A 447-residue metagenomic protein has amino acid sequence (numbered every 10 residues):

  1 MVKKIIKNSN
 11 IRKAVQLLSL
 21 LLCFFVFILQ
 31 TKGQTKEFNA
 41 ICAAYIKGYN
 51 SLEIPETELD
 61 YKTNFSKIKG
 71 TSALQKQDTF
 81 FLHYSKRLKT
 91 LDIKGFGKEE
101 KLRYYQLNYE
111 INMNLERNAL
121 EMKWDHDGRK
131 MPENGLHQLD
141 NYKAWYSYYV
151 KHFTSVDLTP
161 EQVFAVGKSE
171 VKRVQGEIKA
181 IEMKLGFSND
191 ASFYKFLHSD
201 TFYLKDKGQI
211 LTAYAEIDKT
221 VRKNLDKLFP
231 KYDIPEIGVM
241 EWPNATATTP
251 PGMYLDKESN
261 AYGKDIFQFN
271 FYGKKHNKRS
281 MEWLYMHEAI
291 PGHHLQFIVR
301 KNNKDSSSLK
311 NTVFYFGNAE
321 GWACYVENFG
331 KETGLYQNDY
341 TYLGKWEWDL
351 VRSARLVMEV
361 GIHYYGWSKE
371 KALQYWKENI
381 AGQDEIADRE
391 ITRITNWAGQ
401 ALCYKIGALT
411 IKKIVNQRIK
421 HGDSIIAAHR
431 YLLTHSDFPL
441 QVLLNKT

Functional and structural regions predicted by a protein language model:
M1-E37: Bacterial Sec-dependent N-terminal signal peptides
G33-T447: N-terminal maturation segment of proteins
